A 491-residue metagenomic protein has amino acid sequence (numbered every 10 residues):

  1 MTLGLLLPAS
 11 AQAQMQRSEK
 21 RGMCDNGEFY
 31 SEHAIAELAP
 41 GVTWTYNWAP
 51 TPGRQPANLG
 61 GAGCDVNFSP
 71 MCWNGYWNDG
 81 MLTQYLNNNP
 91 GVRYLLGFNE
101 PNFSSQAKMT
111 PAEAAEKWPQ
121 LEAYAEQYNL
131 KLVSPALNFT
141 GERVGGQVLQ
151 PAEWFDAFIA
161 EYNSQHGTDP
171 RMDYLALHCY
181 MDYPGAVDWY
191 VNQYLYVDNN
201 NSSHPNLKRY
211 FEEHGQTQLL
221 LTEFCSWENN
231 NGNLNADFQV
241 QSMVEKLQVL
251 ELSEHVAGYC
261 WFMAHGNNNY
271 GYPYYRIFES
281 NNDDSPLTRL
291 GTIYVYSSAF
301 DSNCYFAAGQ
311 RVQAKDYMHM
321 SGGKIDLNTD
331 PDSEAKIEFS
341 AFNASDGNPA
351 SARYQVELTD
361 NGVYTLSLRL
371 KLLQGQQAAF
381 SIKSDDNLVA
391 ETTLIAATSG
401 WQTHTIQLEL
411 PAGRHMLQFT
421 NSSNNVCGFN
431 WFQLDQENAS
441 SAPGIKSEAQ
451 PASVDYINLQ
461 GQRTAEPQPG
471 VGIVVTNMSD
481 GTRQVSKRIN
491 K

Functional and structural regions predicted by a protein language model:
G22-R93: N-terminal carbohydrate-binding/catalytic regions of secreted carbohydrate-active enzymes
N67-S69, V249-V312: Aromatic-rich peripheral "rim/lid" segments of glycoside hydrolase catalytic domains that contact and position glycan
N89-P111, V133-E142, P170-D182, L220-F224 (+1 more regions): Active-site groove signature of glycoside hydrolases
N99, F155-D198, G215-E228, F262: Aromatic- and acid-rich polysaccharide-binding/catalytic face of secreted or lumenal carbohydrate-active enzymes
T140-V144, E213-M243, F262-E279: Active-site clefts of carbohydrate-active enzymes
S302-N438: Extracytoplasmic
S302-V312, D435-R463: Residue-level detector of functionally pivotal "anchor" positions at catalytic/ligand-binding pockets or at interdomain
I473-K491: C-terminal tail/sorting-segment detector
